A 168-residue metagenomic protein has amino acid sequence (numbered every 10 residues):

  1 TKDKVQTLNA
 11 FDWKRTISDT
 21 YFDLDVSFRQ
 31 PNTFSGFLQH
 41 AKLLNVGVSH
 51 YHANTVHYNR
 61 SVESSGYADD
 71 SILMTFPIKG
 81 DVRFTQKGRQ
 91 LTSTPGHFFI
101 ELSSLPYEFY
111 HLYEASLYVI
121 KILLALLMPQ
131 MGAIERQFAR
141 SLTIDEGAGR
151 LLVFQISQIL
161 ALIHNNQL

Functional and structural regions predicted by a protein language model:
T1-T33, D81-L168: Alpha-helical bundle regulatory/interaction domains
A10, P31-F34, A41-L44, Y67: Generic structural signal for well-ordered secondary structure
R15-I17, S35-H57: A short glycine-rich, His/Asp/Glu-containing loop-to-beta-strand
L38-Q39, V62-S65, R89, E108: Short, flexible, glycine/charge-rich loop motifs used to bind or transfer phosphoryl groups or to couple energy/partner
L44-V46, A53-H57, S64-K87, H97: Glycine- and acidic-residue-biased ligand/ion/polar-headgroup-sensing regions
Y51, P77, L123-A125: Generic beta-structure capping elements
R60-E63, E146: Helix N-terminus capping/helix-initiation residues
